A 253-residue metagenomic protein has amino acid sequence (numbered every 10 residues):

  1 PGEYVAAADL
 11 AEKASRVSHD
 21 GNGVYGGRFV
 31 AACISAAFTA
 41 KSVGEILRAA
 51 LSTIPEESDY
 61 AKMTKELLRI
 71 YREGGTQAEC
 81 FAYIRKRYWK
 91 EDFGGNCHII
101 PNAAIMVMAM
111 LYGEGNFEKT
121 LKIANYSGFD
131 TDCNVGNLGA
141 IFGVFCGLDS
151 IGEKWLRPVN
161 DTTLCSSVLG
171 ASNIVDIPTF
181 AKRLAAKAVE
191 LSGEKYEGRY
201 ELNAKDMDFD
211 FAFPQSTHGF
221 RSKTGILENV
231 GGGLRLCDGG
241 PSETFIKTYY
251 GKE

Functional and structural regions predicted by a protein language model:
P1-Y4, A11-V17, A31-G128: Accessory "access/gating" subregions that flank catalytic or transport cores
G2-E3, I34-K41, I54, S58 (+4 more regions): A generic secondary-structure signal for well-formed alpha-helical elements
A6-A14, G27-R28, P158-D161: Short, conserved phosphate-binding/catalytic loop or strand-edge motifs used in phosphoryl-/nucleotidyl-transfer
N22-F29, K41: Hydrophobic, often aromatic-rich secondary-structure segments at membrane interfaces
F29, A50-I54, L67-L68, I141 (+2 more regions): A glycine-rich phosphate-binding loop feature that marks nucleotide/adenosyl-phosphate handling sites
V30, V107-A186: Catalytic phosphate/nucleotide-handling subdomain of diverse soluble enzymes
I174-K223: C-terminal domain-closing interface element
K223-E253: Short carbohydrate-recognition loop motifs
